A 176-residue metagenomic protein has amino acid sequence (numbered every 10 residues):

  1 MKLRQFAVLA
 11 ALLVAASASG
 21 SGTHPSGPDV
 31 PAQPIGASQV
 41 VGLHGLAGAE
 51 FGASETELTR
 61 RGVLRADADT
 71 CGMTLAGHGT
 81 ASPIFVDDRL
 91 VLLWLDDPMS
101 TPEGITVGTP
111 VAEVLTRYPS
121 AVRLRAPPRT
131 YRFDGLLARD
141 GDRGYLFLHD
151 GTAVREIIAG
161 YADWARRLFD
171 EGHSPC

Functional and structural regions predicted by a protein language model:
M1-A7: Bacterial N-terminal signal peptides that target proteins for export
V14-P34: C-terminal region of N-terminal signal peptides and the immediate post-cleavage residues of exported proteins
G36-H44, R89-M99: Acidic/histidine-rich, surface-exposed loop or edge segments in extracytoplasmic proteins
G52, P102-T109: Glycine-centered tight-turn and secondary-structure capping sites
A53-D87, V111-R155, A159-A162: A cross-family detector of function-defining hotspots
D69-M73, D96-T101: N-terminal post-signal-peptidase region of extra-cytosolic proteins
L95-P98, I158-A165: Short, solvent-exposed aromatic-acidic interface loops
D163-C176: Short, low-complexity, Pro/Ser/Thr/Gly-rich segments in the mature regions of secreted, periplasmic
